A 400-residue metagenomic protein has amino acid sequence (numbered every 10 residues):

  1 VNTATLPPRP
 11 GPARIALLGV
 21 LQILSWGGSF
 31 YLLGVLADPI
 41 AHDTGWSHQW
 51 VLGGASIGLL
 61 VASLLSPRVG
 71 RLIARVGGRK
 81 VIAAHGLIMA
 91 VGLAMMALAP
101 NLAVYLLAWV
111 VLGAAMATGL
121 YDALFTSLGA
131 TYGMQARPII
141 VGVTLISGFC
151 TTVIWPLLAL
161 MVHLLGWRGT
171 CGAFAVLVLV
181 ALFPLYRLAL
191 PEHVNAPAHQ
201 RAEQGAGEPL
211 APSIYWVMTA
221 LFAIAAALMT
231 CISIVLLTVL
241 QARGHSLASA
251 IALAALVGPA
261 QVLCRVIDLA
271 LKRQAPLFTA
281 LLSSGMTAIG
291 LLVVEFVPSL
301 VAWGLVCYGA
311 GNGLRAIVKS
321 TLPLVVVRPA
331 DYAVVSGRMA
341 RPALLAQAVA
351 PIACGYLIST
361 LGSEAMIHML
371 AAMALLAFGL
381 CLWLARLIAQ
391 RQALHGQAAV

Functional and structural regions predicted by a protein language model:
I23, A103-G119, T144, A223 (+1 more regions): Hydrophobic core of transmembrane alpha-helices in multi-pass small-molecule transporters, especially MFS/SLC-type
L33-A37, A211-L263, D268: Extracytoplasmic gate region of multi-pass secondary transporters
I40, T118-Y132, L314-V327: Intracellular juxtamembrane helix-capping segments at the cytosolic ends of symmetry-related transmembrane helices
L64-L102: Conserved MFS/SLC helix-loop-helix module at the cytosolic interface between two early adjacent transmembrane helices
L65-G77, C264-P276, I358: Helix-to-loop junctions at the C-terminal end of transmembrane segments in multipass secondary transporters
G142-H193: Helix-loop-helix hairpin linking two adjacent transmembrane segments in secondary transporters
V257, Q261, Q274-L322: C-terminal transmembrane helical hairpin of 12-TM major facilitator-type secondary transporters
P329-S363: A late C-terminal transmembrane helix in Major Facilitator Superfamily
